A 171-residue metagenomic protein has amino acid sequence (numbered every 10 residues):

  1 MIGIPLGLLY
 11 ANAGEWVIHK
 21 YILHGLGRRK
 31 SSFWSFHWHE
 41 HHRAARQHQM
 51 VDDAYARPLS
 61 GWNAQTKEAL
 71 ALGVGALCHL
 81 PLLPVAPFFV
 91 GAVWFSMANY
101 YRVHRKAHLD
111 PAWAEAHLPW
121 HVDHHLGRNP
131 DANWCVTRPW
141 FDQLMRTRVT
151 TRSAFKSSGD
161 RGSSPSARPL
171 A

Functional and structural regions predicted by a protein language model:
M1-P5, F89-V90: Hydrophobic alpha-helical transmembrane segments
I4-N12: N-terminal amphipathic/basic helix or basic patch
A11-S164, A171: Membrane-embedded catalytic scaffold of the fatty acid hydroxylase/desaturase
